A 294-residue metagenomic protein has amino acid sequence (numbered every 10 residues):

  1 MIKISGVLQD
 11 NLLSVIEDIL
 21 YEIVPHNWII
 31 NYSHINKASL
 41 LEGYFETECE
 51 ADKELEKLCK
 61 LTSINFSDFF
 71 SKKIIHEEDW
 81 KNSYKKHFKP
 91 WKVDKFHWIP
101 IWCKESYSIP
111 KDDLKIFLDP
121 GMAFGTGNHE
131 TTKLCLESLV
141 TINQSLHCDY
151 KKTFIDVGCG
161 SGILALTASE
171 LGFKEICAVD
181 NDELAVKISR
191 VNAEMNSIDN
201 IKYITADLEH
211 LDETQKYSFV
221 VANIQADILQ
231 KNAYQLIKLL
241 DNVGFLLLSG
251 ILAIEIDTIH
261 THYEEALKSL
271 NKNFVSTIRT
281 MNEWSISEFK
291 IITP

Functional and structural regions predicted by a protein language model:
I2-I109: N-terminal auxiliary segments of SAM/dcSAM-dependent transferases
K3, H97, F117-D119, Q225 (+1 more regions): Conserved beta-strand segments that form the floor/walls of ligand-binding pockets within enzyme and binding domains
T62, T141-D149, L240, A266-N271: Alpha-helix termini
N65-F69, K111-D112, K174, S197-I201 (+1 more regions): A short helix-to-beta-strand connector/capping loop
E77-C148: SAM-dependent Rossmann-like transferase core, predominantly class I methyltransferases with a strong bias toward
M122, T126-E213: Conserved SAM/SAH cofactor-binding pocket of Class I
N181-I291: S-adenosylmethionine
